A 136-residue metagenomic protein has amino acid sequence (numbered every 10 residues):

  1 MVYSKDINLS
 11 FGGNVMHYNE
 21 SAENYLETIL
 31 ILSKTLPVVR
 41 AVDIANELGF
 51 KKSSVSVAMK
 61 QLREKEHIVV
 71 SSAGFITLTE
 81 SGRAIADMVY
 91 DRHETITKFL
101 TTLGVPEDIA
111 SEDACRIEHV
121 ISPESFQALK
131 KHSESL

Functional and structural regions predicted by a protein language model:
M1-I7, E112-L136: C-terminal regulatory/oligomerization modules of transcriptional regulators
V2-L26: Short alpha-helical segments that sit at the start of domains
H17-F50: N-terminal helix-turn-helix DNA-binding core of bacterial DNA-binding proteins
G49-F50, A73, V105: The short coil/loop that forms the "turn" connecting the two helices of the helix-turn-helix
S53, D108: Key DNA-contact positions within bacterial/archaeal DNA-binding proteins
E66: Glycine-centered, phosphate/nucleic-acid-interacting loop/turn motifs that mediate DNA/RNA or nucleotide
G74-R92: Basic, amphipathic "hinge/linker" alpha-helix immediately C-terminal to the N-terminal HTH DNA-binding motif
